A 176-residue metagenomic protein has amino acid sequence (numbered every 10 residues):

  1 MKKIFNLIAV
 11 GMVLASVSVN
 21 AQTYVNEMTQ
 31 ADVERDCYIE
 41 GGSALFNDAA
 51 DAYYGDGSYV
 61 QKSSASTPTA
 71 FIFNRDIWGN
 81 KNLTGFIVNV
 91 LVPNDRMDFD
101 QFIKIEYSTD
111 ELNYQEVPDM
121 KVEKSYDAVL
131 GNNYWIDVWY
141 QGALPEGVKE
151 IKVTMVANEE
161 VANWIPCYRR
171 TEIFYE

Functional and structural regions predicted by a protein language model:
K2-V10: Sec-dependent signal peptide recognition, specifically the positively charged N-region followed immediately by
A21-F46: Extracellular carbohydrate-recognition regions
D56-F86, I136-W139: Short beta-strands within extracellular/lumenal beta-sheet-rich domains
W78-N82, L91-Q101, E160-A162: Extended, low-complexity, turn-rich repeat/linker tracts enriched in Gly/Pro/Ser/Thr and Asp/Glu that occur
E106-S108: Conserved Ser/Thr-centered positions that define the repeating blades of beta-propeller domains
L112-L144: Extracellular carbohydrate recognition and processing domains and analogous Trp-centered ligand-binding platforms
G142-A157: Noncatalytic modules at the cell exterior or secretory-pathway interfaces, chiefly beta-strand-rich lectin/adhesion
A157-E176: Exposed low-complexity, polar/acidic, P/S/T/G-rich flexible segments that act as propeptides, protease-susceptible
